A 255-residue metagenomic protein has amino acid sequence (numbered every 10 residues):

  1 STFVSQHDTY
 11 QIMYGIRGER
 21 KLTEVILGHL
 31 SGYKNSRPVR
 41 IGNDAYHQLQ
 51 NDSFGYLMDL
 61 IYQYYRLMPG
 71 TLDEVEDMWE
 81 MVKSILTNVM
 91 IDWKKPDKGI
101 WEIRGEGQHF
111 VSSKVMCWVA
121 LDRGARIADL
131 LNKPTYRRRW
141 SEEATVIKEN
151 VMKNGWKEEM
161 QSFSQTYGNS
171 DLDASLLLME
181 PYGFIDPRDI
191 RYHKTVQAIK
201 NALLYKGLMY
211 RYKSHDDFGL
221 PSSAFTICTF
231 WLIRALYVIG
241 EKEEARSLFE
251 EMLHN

Functional and structural regions predicted by a protein language model:
S1-N255: Acidic, mature catalytic/reactive cores of soluble proteins
